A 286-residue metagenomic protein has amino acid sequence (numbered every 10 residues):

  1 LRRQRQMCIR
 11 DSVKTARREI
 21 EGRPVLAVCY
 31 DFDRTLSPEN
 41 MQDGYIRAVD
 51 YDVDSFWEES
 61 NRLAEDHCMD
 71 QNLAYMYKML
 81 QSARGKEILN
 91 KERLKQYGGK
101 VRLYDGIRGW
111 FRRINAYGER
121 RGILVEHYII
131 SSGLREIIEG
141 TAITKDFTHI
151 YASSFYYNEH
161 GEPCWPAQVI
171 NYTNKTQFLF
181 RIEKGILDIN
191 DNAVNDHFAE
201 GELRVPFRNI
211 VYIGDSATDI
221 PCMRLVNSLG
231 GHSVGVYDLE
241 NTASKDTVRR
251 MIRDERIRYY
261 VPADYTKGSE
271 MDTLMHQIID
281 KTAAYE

Functional and structural regions predicted by a protein language model:
L1, I20-G22, R121, R204: Short, flexible hinge/linker loops that cap or flank conserved catalytic cores
L1-I9: Single conserved hydrophobic/aromatic residue that forms the stacking wall/gate of nucleotide- or nucleobase-binding
T15-R17, Y45: Hydrophobic alpha-helical segments, chiefly the membrane-spanning helices and signal/signal-anchor peptides
E21-P24, V53, Y104, L134: Nucleic-acid enzyme cleavage-core boundary/entry regions
G22-M41, S131, M223: Asp-based phosphoryl-transfer active-site loop
M41-R121, V125-E126: A metal-dependent, Asp-based hydrolase signature
D105-Y128, S132-E286: C-terminal cap/substrate-recognition subdomain and adjoining C-terminal extension of metal-dependent phosphatase-like
